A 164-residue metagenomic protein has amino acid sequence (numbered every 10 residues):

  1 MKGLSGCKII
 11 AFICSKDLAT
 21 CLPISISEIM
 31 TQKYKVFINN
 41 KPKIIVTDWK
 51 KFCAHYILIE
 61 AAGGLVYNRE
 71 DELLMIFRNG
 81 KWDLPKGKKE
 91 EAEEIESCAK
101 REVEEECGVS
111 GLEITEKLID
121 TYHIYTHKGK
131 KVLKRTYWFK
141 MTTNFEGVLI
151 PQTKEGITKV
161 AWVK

Functional and structural regions predicted by a protein language model:
G3, I9, C14, A19-C21 (+1 more regions): Nudix hydrolase/Nudix homology domain
P23-G63: Acidic, metal-coordinating catalytic segment for phosphate/diphosphate chemistry, firing primarily on the Nudix
R78-N79: C-terminal lobe/hinge of AMP-binding adenylation domains
P85: Compact nucleic-acid interaction/catalytic patches
K88-K164: Unchanged
